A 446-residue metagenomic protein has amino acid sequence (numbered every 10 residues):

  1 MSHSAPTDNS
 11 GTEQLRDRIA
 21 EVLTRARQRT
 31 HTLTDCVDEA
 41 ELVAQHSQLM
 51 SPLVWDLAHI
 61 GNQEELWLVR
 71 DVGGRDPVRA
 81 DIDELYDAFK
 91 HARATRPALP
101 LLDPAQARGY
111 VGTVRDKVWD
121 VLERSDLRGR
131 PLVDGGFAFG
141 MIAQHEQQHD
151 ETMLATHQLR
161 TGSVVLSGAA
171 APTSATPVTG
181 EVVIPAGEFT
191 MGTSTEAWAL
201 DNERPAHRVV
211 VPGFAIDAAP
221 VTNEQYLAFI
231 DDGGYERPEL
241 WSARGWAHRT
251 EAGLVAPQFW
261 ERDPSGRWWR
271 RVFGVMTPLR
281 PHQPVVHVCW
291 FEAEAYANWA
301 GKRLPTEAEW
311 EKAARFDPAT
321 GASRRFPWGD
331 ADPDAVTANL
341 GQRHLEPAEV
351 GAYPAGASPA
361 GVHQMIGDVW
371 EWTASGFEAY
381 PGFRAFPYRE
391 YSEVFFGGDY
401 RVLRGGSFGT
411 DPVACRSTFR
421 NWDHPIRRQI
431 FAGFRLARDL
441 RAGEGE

Functional and structural regions predicted by a protein language model:
S2-S51, W55-N62, L66-K117, V121 (+12 more regions): Disulfide-stabilized, aromatic/cysteine-rich ligand-recognition loop
G73-D76, R124-D134, S174-T176, T320: Short, glycine- and charge-enriched coil/turn segments that flank and shape catalytic ligand pockets
R124-F137, L159-G168: Inter-helical turn/loop segments and adjacent helix faces that build the functional surface of alpha-helical bundle
I142, E146-Q148, T152, Q158-P172 (+4 more regions): Functional-site microenvironments in short loops/helix caps that host divalent-cation chemistry
